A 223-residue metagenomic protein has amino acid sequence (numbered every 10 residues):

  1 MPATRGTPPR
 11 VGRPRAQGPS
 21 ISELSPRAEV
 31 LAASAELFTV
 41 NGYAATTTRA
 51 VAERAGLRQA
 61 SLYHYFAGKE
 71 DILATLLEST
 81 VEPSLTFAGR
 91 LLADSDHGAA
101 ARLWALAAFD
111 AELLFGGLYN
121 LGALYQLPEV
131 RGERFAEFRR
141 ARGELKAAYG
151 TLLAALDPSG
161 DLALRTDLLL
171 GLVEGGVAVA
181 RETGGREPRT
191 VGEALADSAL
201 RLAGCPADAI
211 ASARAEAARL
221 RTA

Functional and structural regions predicted by a protein language model:
M1-E36: Generic N-terminal leader segments that precede the first folded domain
M1-V11, K146-S159, A178-A223: C-terminal peripheral helix-coil segments that are non-catalytic and often amphipathic
P26-S34, V51, L76-A88, Y149: Generic hydrophobic, amphipathic alpha-helix propensity
E29, A33, L37-D71, T75: Helix-turn-helix
T75, G89-G116: Hydrophobic alpha-helical connector segments
L85, R131-L170, T190-E193, D197: Amphipathic alpha-helical packing segments from all-alpha helical-bundle domains
R102-A105, A111-A136, G150, L170 (+2 more regions): Amphipathic alpha-helical segments used for helix-helix packing
V173: Cytochrome P450 catalytic-core helices
